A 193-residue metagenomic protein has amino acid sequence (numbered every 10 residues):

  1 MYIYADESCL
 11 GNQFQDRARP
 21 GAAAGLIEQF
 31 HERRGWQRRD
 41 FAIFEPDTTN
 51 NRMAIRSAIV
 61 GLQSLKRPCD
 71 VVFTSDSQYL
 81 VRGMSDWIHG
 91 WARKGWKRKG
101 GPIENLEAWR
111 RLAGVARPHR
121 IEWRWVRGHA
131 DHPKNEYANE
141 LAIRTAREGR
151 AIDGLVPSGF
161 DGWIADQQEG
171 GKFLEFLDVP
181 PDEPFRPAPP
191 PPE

Functional and structural regions predicted by a protein language model:
M1-R52, R56, Q63-L65, W163 (+1 more regions): RNase H-like nuclease fold core
E7-P20, D40-F41, I59-Y137, D161-W163 (+1 more regions): RNase H catalytic domain
P102, I143-S158: Acidic, His- and aromatic-enriched active-site or binding-groove loops in soluble protein domains that engage sugars
R111, V115, L141-T145, Q167: Residues that form generic nucleotide/phosphate-binding pockets
P133-R147: Short, electropositive alpha-helical surface patch
I152-G170: Extended, charge-rich low-complexity interaction segments
